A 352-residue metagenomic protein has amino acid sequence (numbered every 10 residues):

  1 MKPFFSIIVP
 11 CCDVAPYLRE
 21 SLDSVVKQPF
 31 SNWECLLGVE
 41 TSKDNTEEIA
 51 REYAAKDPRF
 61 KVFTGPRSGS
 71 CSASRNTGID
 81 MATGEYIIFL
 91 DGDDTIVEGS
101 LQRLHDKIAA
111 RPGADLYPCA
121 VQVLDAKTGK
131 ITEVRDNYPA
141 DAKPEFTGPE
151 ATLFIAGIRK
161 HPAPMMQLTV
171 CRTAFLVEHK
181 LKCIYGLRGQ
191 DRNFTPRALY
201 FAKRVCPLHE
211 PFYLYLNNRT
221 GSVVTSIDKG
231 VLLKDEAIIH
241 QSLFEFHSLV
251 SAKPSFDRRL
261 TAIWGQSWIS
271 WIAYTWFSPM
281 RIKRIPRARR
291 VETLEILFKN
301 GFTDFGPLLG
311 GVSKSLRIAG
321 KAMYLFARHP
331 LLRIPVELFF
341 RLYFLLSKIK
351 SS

Functional and structural regions predicted by a protein language model:
P3-S6, E34, N193: Cell-envelope/extracellular polymer assembly enzymes that use nucleotide-activated donors
D13-K27: Short, well-formed alpha-helical segments that are part of the catalytic scaffolds of diverse glycosyltransferases
S31, V39-I49, R67-S68: A conserved acidic beta->alpha catalytic loop
G65-A82: Glycine-rich, basic loop-to-helix element that forms the pyrophosphate-binding segment of sugar-nucleotide handling
I87: Short aromatic/hydrophobic "clamp" motif used to bind/position activated sugar donors
G92-L208, Y213-V231: Donor-binding/catalytic cores of nucleotide-activated saccharide and glycerol-phosphate transferases/polymerases
E210-R219, T225-P254, W271-T303: Catalytic core of nucleotide-sugar-dependent glycosyltransferases
S278-S352: Membrane-interface aromatic/basic loop that binds lipid-linked glycans or pyrophosphate carriers, typified by
